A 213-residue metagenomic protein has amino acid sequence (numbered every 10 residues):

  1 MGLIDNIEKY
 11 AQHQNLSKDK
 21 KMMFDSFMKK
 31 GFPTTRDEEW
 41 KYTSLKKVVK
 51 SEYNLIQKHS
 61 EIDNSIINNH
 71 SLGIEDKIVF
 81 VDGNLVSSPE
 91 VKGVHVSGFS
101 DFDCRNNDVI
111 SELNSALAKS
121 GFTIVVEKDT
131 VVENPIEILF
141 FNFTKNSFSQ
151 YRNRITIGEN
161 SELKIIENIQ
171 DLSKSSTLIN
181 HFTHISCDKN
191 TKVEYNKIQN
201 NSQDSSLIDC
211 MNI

Functional and structural regions predicted by a protein language model:
M1-S115: N-terminal amphipathic, basic helical "cap/leader" segment at the start of enzyme domains
D101-I213: Conserved beta-strand/loop scaffold segments within soluble protein domains that form the structured core and edges
